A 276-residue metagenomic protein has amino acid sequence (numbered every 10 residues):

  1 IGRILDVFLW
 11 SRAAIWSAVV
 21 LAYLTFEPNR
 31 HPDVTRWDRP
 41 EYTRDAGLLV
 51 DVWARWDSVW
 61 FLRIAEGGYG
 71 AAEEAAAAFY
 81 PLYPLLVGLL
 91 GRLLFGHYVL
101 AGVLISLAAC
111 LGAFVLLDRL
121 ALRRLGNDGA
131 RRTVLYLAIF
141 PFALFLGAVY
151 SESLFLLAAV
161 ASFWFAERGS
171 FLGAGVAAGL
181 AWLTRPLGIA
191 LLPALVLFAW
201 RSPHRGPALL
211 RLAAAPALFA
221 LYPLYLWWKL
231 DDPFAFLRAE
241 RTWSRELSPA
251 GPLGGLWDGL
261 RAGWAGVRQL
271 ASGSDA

Functional and structural regions predicted by a protein language model:
A14-P32, L49, W53, L180-A181 (+1 more regions): Membrane-lumen/periplasm interface segments of specific transmembrane helices in polyprenyl phosphate-linked
V52-G96: Short hydrophobic/aromatic helix or loop-helix immediately within or flanking a transmembrane segment in polytopic
G88-R92, L104-R124: Transmembrane-helix motifs of polytopic, lipid-linked glycan transferases
H97-A101, L117-I139, L157: Transmembrane-helix signature of polytopic, membrane-embedded enzymes that assemble or transfer cell-envelope glycans
V115-R119, Y136-I139, L154-G173, L192: Specific aromatic-rich, kink-prone transmembrane helix
A148-L154: Short acidic/glycine- and proline-prone juxtamembrane loop motifs at membrane-interface regions of multi-pass membrane
W164-G179, G206-L210: Short hydrophobic alpha-helices at membrane interfaces in multi-pass membrane enzymes
